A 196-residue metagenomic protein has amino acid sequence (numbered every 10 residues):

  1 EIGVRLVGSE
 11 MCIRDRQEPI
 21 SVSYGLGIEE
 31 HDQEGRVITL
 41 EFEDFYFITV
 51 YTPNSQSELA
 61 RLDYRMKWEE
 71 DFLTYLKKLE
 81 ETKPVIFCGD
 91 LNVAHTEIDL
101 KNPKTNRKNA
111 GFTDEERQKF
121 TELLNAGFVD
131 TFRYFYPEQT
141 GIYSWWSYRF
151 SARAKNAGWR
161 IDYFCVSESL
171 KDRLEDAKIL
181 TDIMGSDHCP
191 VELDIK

Functional and structural regions predicted by a protein language model:
E1-I13: Single conserved hydrophobic/aromatic residue that forms the stacking wall/gate of nucleotide- or nucleobase-binding
R16, L40-E43, S167-E168, L193-K196: Active-site beta-strand termini and strand-to-loop segments that position acidic
Q17-I38: A well-ordered secondary-structure block
L26-I28, P53-E69, K104-N109: Surface-exposed cleft-lining segments at the edges of enzyme active sites
I28-E30, R153-N156, T181-M184: Short Gly/Pro-enriched turn/cap motifs at secondary-structure boundaries
E34-T49: Beta-strand-turn-beta hairpins that frame and shape the catalytic cleft of phosphate-ester-processing enzymes
W68-A157, I161: Metal-dependent phosphoesterases centered on the DNase I-like endonuclease/exonuclease/phosphatase
K178-K196: Surface polyanion/phosphate-binding segment centered on an Asp-His-Pro turn
